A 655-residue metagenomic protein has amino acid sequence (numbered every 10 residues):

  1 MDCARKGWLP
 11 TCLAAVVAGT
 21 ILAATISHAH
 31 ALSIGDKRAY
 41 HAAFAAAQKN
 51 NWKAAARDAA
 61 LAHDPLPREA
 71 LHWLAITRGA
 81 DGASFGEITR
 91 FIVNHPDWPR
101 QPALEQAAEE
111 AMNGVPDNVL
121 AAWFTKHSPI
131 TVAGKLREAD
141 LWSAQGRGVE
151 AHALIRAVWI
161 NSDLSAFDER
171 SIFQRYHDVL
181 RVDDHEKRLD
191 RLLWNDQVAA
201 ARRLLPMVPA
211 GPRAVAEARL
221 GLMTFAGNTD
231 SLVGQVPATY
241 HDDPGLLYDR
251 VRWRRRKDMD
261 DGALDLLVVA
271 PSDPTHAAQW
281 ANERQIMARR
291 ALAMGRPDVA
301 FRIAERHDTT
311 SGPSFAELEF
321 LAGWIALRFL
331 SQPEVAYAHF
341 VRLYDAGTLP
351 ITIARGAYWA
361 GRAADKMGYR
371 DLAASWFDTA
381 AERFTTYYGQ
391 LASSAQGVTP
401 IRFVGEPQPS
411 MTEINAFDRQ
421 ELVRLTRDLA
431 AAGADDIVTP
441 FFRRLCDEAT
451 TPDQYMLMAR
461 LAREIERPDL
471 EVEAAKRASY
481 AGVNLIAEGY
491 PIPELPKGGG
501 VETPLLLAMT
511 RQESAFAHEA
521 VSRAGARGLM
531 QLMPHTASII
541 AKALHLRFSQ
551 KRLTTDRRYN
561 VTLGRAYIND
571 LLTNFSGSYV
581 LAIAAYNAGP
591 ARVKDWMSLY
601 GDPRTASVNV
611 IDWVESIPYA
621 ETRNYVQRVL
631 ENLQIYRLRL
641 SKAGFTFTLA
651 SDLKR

Functional and structural regions predicted by a protein language model:
C12-A24: Bacterial N-terminal signal peptides
A29-L74, R402-L422, A431: N-terminal leader/linker segments that initiate helical-solenoid repeat arrays
H30-S33, A56-L66, T77-A80, T89-P99 (+16 more regions): Solenoid-like repeat scaffolds
A39, P67-R68, H72-A75, E105-A108 (+9 more regions): TPR repeat positional signature
A46, G79, M112, W142 (+9 more regions): Residue at a conserved register position within TPR or TPR-like alpha-solenoid repeats
K49, R78, G82, V115 (+8 more regions): Structural motif corresponding to the intra-repeat A-B loop/turn of tetratricopeptide repeats
A54, A83, E87, R100-A103 (+13 more regions): Alpha-helical positions within canonical tetratricopeptide repeat
P65, W73-L74, T89-R90, N94 (+13 more regions): Catalytic glycan-binding domains that act on GlcNAc-containing polysaccharides
